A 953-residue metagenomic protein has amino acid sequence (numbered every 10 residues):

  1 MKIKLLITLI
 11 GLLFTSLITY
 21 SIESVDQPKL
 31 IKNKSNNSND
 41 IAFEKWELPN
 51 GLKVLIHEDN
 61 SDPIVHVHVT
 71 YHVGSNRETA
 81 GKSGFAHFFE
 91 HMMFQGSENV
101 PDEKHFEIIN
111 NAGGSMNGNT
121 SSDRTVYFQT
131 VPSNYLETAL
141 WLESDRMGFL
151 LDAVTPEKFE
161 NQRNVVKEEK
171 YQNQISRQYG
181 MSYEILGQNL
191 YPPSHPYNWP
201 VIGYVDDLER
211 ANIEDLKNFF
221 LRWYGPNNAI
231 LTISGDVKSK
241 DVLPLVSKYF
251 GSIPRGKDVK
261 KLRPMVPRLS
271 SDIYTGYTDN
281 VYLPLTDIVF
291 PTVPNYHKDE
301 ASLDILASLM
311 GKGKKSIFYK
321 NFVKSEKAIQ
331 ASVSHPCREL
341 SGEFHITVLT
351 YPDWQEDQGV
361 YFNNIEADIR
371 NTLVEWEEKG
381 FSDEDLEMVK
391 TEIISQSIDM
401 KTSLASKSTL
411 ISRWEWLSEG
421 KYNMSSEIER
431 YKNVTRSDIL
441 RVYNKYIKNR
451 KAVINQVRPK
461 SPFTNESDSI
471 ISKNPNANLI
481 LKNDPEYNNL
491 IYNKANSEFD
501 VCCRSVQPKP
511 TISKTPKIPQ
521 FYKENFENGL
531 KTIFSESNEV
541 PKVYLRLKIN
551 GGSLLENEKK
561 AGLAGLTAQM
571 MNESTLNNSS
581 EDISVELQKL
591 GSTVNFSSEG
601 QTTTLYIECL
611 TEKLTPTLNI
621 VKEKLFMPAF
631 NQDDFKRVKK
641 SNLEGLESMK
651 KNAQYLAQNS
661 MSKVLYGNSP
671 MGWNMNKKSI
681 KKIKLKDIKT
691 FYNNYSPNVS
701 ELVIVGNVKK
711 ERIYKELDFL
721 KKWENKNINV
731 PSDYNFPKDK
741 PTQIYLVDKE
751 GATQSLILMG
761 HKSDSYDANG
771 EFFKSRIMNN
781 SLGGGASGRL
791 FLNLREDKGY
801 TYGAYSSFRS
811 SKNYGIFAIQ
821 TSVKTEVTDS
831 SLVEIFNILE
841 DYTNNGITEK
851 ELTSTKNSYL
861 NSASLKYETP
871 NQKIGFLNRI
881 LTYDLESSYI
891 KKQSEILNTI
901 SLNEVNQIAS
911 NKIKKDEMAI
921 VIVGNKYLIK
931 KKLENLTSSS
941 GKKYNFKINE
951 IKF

Functional and structural regions predicted by a protein language model:
M1-L5: Positively charged n-region of N-terminal signal peptides that target proteins for export
T8-S16: Bacterial N-terminal signal peptides
T19-S24: Boundary at the C-terminal end of the N-terminal hydrophobic targeting segment
K32, N36-T70, Q520-E539: Mature N-terminal segment immediately following signal peptide/propeptide cleavage in secreted/periplasmic
E47, F106-D258, T286, P294 (+4 more regions): Charge-rich, well-structured scaffold segments of protease-associated domains
G51, N60-I108, I288, K298-M310 (+5 more regions): Active/ligand-binding-proximal structured segments within catalytic/core domains that scaffold catalytic residues
Y171, K260-K315, T347, L481-S505 (+4 more regions): His/Glu-based metal-binding/catalytic segments typifying zinc-dependent metallopeptidases
S505-K517: Edge strands and adjacent loops of beta-rich recognition modules
